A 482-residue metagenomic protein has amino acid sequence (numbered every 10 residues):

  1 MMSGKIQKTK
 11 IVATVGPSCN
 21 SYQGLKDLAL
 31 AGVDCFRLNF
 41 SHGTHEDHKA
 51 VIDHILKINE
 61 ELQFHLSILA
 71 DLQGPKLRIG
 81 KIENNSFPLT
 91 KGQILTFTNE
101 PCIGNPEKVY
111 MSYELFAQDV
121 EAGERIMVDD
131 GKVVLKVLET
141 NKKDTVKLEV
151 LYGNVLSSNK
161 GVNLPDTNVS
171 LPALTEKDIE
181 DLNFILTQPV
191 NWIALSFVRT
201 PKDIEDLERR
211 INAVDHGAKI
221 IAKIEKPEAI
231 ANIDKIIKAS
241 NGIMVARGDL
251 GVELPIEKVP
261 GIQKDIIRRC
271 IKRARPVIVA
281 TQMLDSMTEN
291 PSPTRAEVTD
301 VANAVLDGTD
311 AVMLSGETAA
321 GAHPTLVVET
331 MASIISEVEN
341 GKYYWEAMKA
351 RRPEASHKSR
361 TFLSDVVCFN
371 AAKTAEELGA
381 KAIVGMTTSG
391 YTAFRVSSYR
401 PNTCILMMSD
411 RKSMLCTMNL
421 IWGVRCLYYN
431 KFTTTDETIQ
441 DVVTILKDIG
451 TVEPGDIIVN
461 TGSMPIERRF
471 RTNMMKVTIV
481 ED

Functional and structural regions predicted by a protein language model:
M1-D482: Non-catalytic helical/linker scaffolds that mediate oligomerization, partner binding, and domain coupling around large
